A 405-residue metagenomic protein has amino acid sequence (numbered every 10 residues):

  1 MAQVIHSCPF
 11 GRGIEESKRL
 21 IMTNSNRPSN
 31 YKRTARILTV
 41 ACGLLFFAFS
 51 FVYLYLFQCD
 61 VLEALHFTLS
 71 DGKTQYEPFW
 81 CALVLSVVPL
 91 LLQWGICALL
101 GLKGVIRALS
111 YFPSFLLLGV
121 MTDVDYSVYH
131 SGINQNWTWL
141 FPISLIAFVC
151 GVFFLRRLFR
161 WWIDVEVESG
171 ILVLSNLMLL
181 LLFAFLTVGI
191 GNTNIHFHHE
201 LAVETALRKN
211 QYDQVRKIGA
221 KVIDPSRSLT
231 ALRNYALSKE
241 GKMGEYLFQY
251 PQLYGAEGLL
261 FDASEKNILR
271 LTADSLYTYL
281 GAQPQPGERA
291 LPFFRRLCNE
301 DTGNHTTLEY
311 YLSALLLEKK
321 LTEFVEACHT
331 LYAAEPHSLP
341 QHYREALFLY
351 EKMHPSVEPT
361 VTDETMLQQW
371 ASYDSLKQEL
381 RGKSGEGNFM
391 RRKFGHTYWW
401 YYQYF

Functional and structural regions predicted by a protein language model:
A2-V4, E15-E16: Acidic, Ala/Val/Gly-enriched low-complexity intrinsically disordered segments
H6-C8, K18-P113: Membrane-anchoring hydrophobic segments
G11-G13: Residue-identity detector for glycine
A48-L54, F112-V124, L182-T187: Aromatic-anchored segments of alpha-helical transmembrane domains
R107-I163: Membrane-embedded alpha-helical segments of integral membrane proteins
E168-N194: Internal/C-terminal transmembrane anchor helices
G191-E326: Soluble catalytic regions of membrane-associated enzymes that act on cell-envelope and secretory-pathway components
L280-F405: Solvent-exposed soluble domains appended to multi-pass membrane proteins
